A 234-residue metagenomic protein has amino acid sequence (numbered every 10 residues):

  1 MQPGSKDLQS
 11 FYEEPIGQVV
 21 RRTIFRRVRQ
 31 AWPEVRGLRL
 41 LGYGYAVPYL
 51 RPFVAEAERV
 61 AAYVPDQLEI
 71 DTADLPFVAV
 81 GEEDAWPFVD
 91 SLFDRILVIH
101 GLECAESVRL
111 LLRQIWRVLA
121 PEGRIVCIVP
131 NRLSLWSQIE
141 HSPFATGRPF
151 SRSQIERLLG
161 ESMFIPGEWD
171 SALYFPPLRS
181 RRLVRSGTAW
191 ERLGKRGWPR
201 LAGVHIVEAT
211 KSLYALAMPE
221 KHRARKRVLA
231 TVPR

Functional and structural regions predicted by a protein language model:
M1-P33: Class I SAM-dependent methyltransferase Rossmann-like catalytic core, especially the SAM/SAH-binding loop
R26, A31-W86: Class I SAM-dependent methyltransferase SAM/SAH-binding core
I96-L97: Hydrophobic beta-strand segment of the Class I
R109-R124: A short glycine-rich, Lys/Arg-flanked "PGG" loop and its adjoining helix->strand segment in the class I
P130-T146: Short, glycine-/aromatic-enriched active-site segment of Class I SAM-dependent methyltransferases
A145-L173, H205: Short alpha-helix
G167-R192, R200-A202: Conserved catalytic loop of SAM-dependent methyltransferase domains
E191-R234: C-terminal lobe and adjacent flexible extensions of AdoMet/dcAdoMet transferase-like proteins
